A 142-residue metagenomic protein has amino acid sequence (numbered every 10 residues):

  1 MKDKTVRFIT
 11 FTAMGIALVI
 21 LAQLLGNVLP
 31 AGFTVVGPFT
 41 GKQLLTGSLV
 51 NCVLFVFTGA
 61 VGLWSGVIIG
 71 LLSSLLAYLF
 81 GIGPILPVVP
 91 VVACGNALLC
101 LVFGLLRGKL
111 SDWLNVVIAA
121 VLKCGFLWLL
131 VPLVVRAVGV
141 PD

Functional and structural regions predicted by a protein language model:
M1-D142: Loop-helix junctions at membrane interfaces
